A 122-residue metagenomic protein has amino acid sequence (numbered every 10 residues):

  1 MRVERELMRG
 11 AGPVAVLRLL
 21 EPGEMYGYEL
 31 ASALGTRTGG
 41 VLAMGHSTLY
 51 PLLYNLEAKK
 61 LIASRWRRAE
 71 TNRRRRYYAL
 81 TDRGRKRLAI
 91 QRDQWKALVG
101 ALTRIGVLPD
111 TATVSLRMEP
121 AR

Functional and structural regions predicted by a protein language model:
R2-E6, W66-R67: Short beta-strand/turn micro-motifs at beta-sheet edges
E4-Y50: N-terminal helix-turn-helix DNA-binding core of bacterial DNA-binding proteins
G35, Y54, A58: Residue-level detection of the helix-turn-helix DNA-binding "recognition helix"
E57-R74, A79: Beta-hairpin "wing" of winged helix-turn-helix
L80-G84: Accessory beta->alpha helical hairpin/"wing" motif in late/C-terminal subdomains of nucleic-acid enzymes
K86-R122: Amphipathic alpha-helical dimerization/coiled-coil segments that flank or bridge DNA-binding/regulatory modules
